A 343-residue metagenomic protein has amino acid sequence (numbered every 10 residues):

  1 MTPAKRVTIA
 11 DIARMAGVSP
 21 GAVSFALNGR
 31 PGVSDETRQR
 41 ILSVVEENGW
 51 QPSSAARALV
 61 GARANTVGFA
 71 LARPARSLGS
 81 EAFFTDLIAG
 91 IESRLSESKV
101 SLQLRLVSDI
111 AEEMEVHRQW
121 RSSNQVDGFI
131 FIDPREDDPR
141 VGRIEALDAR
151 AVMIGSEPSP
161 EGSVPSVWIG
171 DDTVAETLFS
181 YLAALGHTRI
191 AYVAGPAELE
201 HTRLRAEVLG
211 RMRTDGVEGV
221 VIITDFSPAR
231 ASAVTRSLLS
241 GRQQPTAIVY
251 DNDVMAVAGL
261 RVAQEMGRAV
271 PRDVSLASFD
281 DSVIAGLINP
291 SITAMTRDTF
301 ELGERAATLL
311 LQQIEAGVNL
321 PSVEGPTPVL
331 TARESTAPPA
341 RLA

Functional and structural regions predicted by a protein language model:
M1-N65, A340-A343: N-terminal helix-turn-helix DNA-binding module of bacterial transcription factors
W50-V116: Amphipathic helical "hinge" segments at domain boundaries
P74-D86, L104-E113, V167-T177, Y192-V234 (+5 more regions): Hinge/beta->alpha junction and helix N-cap segments in small-molecule ligand-binding domains
E113-Q125, A231-R242: Short, well-structured alpha-helical segments in soluble
I132-T177, V254, D280-I292: Flexible loop/hinge segments that line or gate small-molecule binding clefts
T188-I190, V217-E218, V270-S275: Short acidic capping loops at alpha-helix termini that bridge into adjacent secondary structure
S232, R236-S237, G241-A343: Flexible loop/turn connectors
